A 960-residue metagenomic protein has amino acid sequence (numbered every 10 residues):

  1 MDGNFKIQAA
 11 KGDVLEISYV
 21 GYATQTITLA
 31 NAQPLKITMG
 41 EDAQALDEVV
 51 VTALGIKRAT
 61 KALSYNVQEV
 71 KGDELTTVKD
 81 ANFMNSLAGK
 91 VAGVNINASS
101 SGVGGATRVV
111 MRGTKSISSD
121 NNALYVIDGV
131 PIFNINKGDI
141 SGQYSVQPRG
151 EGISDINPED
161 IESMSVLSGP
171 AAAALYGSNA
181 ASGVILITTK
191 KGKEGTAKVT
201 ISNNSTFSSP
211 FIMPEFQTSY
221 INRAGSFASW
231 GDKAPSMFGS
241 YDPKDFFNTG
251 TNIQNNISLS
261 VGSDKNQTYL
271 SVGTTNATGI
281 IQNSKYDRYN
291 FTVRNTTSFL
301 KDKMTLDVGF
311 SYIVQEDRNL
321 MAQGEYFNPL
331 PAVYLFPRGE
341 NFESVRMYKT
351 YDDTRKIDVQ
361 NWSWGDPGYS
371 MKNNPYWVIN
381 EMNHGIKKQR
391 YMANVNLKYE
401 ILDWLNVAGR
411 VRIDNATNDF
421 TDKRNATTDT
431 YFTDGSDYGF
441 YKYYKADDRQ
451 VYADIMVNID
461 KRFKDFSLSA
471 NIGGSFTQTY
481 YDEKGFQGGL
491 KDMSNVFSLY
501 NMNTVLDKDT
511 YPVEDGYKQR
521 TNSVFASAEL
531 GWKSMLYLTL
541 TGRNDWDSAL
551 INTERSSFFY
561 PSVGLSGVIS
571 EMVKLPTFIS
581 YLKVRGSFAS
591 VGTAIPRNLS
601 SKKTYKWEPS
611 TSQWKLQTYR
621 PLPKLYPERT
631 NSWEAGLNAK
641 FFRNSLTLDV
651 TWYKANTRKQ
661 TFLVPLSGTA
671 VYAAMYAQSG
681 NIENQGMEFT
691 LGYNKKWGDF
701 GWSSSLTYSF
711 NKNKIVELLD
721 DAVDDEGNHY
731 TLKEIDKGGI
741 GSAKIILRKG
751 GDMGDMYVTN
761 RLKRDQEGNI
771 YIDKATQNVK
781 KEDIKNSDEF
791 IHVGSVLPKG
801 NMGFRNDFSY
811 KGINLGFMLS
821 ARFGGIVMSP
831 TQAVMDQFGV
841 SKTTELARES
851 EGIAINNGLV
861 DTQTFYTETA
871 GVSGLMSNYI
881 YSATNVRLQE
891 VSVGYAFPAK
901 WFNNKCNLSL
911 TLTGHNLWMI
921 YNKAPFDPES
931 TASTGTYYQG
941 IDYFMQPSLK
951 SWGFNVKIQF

Functional and structural regions predicted by a protein language model:
M1-V293, S298-F299, M304-I313, M321 (+6 more regions): Short, small/polar-rich motifs associated with maturation and membrane association, primarily at protein termini
I7-Q8, I27, N134, A470 (+3 more regions): Short capping micro-motif at the N-terminus of alpha-helices
I56-L63, A234-M237, D366-K372, D429 (+1 more regions): Flexible hinge/switch segments at interdomain interfaces of large molecular machines
N122, S229-G231, N248-I253, R288-Y289 (+6 more regions): Extracellular/periplasmic, surface-exposed regions of secreted and cell-surface proteins
Y220-S226, I313-W364, D422, F476-F497 (+3 more regions): A surface-exposed, glycine/aromatic-enriched loop/edge motif typical of exported proteins
G225-S229, R424, T428-T430, T611-Q617 (+6 more regions): Surface-exposed, extracytoplasmic segments of Gram-negative outer-membrane nutrient-acquisition systems
